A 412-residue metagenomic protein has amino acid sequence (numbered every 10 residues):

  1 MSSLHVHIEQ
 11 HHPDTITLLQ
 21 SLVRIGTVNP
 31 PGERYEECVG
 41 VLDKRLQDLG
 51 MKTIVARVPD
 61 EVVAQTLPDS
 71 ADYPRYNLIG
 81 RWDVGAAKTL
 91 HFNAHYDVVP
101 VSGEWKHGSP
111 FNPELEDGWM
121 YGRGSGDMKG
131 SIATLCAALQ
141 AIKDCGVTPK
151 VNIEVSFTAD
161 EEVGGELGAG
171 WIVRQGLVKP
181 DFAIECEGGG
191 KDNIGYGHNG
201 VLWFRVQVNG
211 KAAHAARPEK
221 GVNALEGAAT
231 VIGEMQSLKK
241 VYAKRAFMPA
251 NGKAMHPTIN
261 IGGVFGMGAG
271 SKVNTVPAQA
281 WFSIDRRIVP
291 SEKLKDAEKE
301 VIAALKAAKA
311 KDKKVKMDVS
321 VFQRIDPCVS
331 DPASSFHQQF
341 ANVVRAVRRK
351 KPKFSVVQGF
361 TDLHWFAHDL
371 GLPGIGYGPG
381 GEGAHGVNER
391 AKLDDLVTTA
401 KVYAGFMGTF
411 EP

Functional and structural regions predicted by a protein language model:
M1-S3, H7-Q10, T27, D48 (+2 more regions): Metal-dependent amide/peptide-bond hydrolase catalytic core, centered on the "pita-bread" metallohydrolase fold
S2-M120, D144-P149: Acidic/His- and Gly-rich active-site-bordering loop/insert found across diverse amide/peptide-bond hydrolases
I54, H91, E154-S156, D318: A structural signal for isolated positions on well-ordered beta-strands in alpha/beta enzyme cores
A64-S70, K191-N193, F247-M248, G270: Short, P/G- and charge-enriched loop/turn segments at secondary-structure junctions
D117-M120, S125-K239, K253, V276 (+1 more regions): Fold-level recognition of mixed alpha/beta catalytic cores in primary-metabolism enzymes, strongest
